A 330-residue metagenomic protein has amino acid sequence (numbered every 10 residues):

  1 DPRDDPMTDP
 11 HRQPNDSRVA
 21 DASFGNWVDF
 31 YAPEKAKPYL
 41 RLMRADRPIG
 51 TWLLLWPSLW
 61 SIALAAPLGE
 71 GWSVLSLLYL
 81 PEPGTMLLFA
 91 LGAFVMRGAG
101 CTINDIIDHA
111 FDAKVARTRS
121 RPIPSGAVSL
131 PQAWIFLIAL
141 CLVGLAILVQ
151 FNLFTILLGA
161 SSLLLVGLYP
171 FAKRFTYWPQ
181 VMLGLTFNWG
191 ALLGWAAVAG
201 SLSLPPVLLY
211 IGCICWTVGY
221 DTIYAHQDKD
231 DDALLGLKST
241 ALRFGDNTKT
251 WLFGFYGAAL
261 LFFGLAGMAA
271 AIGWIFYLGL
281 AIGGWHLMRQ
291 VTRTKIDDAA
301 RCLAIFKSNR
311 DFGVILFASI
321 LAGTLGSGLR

Functional and structural regions predicted by a protein language model:
R12-K37, C101, D105-V128, D221-G245 (+1 more regions): Cytosolic, membrane-interface loops and tails of multi-pass inner-membrane proteins
A32-K37, L261, L265-R330: Extended hydrophobic alpha-helices typical of membrane-associated regions
L40-R41, A99, T118-L208, L265 (+2 more regions): Intramembrane alpha-helical segments
R44-L54: Membrane-interface helix starts
W52-I62, P122, L183-A196, R243-D246 (+3 more regions): Small-residue-rich segments of transmembrane alpha-helices in multi-pass membrane proteins, especially helix faces
L53, L88, V95-M96, L140 (+13 more regions): Hydrophobic residues within membrane-embedded alpha-helical segments of Major Facilitator Superfamily
L55-I107, R117, C141-A146, I156-G167 (+1 more regions): Membrane-embedded alpha-helical segments that form the functional core of polytopic membrane enzymes, especially those
L88-A93, H109-G159, L234-L278, D311 (+1 more regions): Multi-pass membrane catalytic core of lipid/isoprenoid biosynthesis enzymes
